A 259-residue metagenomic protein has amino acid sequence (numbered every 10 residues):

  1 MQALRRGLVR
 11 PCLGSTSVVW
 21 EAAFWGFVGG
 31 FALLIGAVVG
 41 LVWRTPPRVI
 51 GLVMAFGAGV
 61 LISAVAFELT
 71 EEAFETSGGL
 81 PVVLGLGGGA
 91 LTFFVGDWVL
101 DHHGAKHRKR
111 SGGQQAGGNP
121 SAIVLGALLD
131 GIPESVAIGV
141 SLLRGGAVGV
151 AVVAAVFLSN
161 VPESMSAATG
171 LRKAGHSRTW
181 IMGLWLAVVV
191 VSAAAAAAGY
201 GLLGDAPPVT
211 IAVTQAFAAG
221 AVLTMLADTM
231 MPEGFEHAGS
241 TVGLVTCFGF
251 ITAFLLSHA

Functional and structural regions predicted by a protein language model:
Q2-A259: Intrinsically disordered, metal-sensing/regulatory segments
